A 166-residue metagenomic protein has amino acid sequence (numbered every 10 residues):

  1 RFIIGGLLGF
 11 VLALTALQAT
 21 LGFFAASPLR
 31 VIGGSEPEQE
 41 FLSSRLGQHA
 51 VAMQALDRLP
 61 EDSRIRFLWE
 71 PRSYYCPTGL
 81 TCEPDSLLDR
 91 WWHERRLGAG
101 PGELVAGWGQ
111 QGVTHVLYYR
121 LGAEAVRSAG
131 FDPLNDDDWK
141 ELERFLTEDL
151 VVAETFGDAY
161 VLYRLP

Functional and structural regions predicted by a protein language model:
R1-V31: Signature aromatic-anchored transmembrane alpha helix within multi-pass, membrane-resident enzymes that catalyze glycan
G22-R64: Membrane-interface segments at or immediately adjacent to transmembrane helices that form the boundary between
L29, G34, L56-L59, R66-W108 (+1 more regions): Extracytoplasmic
L68, T114, Y119: Conserved residues at the C-terminal ends of beta-strands
T147-T155: Short secondary-structure junctions
G157-L162: Short hydrophobic/aromatic beta-strand or adjacent loop that forms the aromatic wall/cage of a ligand/substrate-binding
R164-P166: Active-site beta-strand termini and strand-to-loop segments that position acidic
